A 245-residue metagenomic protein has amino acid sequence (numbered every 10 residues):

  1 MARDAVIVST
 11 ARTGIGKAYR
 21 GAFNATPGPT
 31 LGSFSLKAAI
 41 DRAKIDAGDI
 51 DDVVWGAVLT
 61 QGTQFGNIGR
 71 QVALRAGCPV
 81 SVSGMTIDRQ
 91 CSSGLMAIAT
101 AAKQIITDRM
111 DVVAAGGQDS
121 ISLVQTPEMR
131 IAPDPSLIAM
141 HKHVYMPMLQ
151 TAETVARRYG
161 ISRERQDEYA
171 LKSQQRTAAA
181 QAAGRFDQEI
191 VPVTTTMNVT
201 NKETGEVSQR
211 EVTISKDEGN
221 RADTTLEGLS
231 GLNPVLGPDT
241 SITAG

Functional and structural regions predicted by a protein language model:
M1-V58, G62-V72, A76, S83 (+3 more regions): Conserved active-site "lid/cap" helical segment
A11-G14, G56-T60, R89-S93, G117-S122: Acidic, glycine-rich active-site loops and adjacent beta-strand->loop/helix elements that engage anionic groups
R12-G14, A25-T26, L31-F34, E168-G245: N-terminal extracellular/periplasmic Venus flytrap/periplasmic-binding protein-like
A18-R20, F65-G66, L123-M129, T204-G205: Short acidic, glycine/serine/threonine-rich loops at helix termini
G48-G56, S83-D88, V113-D119, D167-K172 (+1 more regions): Beta-strand segments within the central parallel beta-sheet cores of soluble alpha/beta enzyme folds
A57-D111, K142-E153, A222-G245: Conserved catalytic cysteine-centered active-site region of acyl-thioester-dependent Claisen-condensing enzymes
D88-Q118, A156-F186: Active-site-proximal alpha-helical scaffold in enzymes
I106-Y159: Flexible glycine-/small-residue-enriched beta->alpha junction loops that bind anionic phosphate/pyrophosphate groups
